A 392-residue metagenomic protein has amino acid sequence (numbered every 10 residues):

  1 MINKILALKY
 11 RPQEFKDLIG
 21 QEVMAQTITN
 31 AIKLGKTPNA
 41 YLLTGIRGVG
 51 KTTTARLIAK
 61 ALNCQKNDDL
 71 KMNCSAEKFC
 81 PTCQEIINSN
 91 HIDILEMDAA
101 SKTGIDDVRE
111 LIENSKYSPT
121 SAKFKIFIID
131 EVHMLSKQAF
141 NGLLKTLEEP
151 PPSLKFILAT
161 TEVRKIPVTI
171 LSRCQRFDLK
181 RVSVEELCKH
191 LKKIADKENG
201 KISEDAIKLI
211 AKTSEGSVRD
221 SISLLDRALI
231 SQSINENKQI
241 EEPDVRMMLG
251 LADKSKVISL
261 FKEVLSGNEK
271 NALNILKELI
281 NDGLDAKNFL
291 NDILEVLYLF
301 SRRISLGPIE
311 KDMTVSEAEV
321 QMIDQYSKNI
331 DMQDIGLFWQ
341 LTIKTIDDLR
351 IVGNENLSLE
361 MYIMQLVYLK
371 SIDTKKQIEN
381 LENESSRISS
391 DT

Functional and structural regions predicted by a protein language model:
M1-R176, E186, I194, L369: P-loop/Walker A NTP-binding region and its immediately flanking N-terminal helices in P-loop NTPase folds
N88-I92, D107-E110, K123, A159 (+1 more regions): Extended, largely alpha-helical regulatory/partner-binding modules appended to the mid-to-C-terminal parts
E382-T392: Acidic, low-complexity intrinsically disordered tails
